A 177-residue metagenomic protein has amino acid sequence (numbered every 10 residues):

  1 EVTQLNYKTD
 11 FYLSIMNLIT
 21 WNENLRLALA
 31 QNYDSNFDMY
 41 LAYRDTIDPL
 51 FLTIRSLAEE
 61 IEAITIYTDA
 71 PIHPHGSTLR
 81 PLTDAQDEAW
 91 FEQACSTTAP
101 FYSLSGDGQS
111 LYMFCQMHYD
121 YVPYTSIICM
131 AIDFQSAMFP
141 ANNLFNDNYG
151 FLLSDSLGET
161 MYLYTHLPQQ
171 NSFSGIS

Functional and structural regions predicted by a protein language model:
E1-S96: Extracytoplasmic/periplasmic sensory segments of membrane signal-transduction proteins
R44-A58, T125-L163: Solvent-exposed, extracytoplasmic
I66, M117, L152-S154: Hydrophobic beta-strand positions
P71, G108, L157-T160: Detector for glycine-centered tight turns/loop "hinges" at secondary-structure junctions
G76, R80-D87, G106-F145: Conserved beta-strands of PAS-like sensory domains
T78-L79, Y164-H166: Short clusters of small/polar residues that mark proteolytic maturation junctions
T98-S105, S177: PAS and PAS-like sensory modules
S156-E159, T165-S177: Extracellular/periplasmic juxtamembrane segments that couple receptor/chemosensory ectodomains to their
